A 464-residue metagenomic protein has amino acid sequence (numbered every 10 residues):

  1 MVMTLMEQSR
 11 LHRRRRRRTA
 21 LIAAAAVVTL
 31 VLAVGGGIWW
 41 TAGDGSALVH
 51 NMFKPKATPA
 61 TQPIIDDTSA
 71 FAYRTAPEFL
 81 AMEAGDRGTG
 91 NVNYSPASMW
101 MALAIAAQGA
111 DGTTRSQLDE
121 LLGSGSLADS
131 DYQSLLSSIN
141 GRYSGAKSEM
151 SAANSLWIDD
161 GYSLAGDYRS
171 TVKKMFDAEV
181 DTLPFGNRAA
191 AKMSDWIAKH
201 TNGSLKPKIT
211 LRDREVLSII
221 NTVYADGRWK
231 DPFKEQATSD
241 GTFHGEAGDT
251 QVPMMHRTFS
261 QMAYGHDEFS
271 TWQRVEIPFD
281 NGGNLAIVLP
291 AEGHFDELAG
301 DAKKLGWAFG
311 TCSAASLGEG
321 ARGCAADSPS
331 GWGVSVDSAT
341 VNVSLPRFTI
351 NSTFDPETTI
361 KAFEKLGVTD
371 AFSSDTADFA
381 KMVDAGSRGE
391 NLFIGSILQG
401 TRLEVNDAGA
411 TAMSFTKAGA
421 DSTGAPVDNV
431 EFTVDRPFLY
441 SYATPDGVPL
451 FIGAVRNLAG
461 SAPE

Functional and structural regions predicted by a protein language model:
V2-R10, T19-L183: Detector for small/aliphatic-rich hydrophobic stretches
Y73-F79, T411-T433: Short, basic/aromatic recognition patches
D119-L122, F233-T242, D296-A308: Short Gly/aromatic-enriched secondary-structure transition segments
L135-A291, P329, V334-S422: Non-catalytic, conformational "gating/processing" segments within enzyme and secreted inhibitor domains
I219, T271-P290, P426-E464: Extended hydrophobic
M262-G265, D296-D301, G424-A425, S461-E464: A short, polar/proline- and glycine-enriched secondary-structure boundary/capping micro-motif
P290-D337: Internal alpha/beta scaffold segment
